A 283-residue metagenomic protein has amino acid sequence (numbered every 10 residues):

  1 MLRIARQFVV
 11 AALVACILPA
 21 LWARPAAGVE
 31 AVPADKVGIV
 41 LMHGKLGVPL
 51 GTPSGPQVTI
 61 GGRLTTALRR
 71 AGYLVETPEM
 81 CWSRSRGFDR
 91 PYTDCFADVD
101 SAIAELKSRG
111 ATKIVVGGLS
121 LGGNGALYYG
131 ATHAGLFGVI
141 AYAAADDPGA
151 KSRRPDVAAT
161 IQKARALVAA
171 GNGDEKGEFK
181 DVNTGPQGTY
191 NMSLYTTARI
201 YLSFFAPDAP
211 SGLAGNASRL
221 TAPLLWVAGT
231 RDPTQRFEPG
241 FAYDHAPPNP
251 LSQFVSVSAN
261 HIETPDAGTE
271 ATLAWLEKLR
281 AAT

Functional and structural regions predicted by a protein language model:
P33-D35, I39-L68, M80: Short, surface-exposed "cap/lid" segments of acyl-processing enzymes
D89-R109: Alpha/beta-hydrolase active-site loop
E105, K113-K163: Primarily recognizes the serine-hydrolase "nucleophile elbow" in alpha/beta-hydrolase and SGNH/GDSL folds
Y142-N216: Accessory cap/linker subdomain of secreted extracellular hydrolases
L220, W226-A228: Short beta-strand/loop motif that positions the catalytic acidic residue of the alpha/beta-hydrolase fold
T230-P233, S258-N260: Acidic beta-to-alpha connecting loop that harbors the catalytic carboxylate
P233-P239, T264: Conserved alpha/beta-hydrolase "acid-adjacent" motif
V255-T283: Catalytic active-site module of serine/aspartate enzymes centered on a nucleophile-bearing elbow/loop
